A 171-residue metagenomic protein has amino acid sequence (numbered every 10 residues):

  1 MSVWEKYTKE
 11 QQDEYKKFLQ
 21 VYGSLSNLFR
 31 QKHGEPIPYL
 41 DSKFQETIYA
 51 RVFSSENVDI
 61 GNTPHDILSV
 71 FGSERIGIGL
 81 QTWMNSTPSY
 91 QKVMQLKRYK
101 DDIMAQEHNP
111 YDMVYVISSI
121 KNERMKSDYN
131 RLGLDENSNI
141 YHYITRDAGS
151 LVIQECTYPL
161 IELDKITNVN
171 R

Functional and structural regions predicted by a protein language model:
M1-N62, T82-R171: Nucleic-acid endonuclease domains
I67-S69, S73-M84: Conserved catalytic cores of phosphodiester-cleaving nucleases, focusing on short active-site segments
